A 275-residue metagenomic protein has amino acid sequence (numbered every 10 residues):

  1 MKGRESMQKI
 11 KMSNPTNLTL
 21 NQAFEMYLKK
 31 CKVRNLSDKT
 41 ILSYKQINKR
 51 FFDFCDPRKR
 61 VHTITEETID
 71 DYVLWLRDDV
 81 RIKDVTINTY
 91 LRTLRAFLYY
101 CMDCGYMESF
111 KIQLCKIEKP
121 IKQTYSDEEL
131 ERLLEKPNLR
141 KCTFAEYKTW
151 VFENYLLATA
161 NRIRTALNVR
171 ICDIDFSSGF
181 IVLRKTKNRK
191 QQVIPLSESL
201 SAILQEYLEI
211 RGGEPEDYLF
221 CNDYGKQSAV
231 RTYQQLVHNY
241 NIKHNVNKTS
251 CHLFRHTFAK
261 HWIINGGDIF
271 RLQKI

Functional and structural regions predicted by a protein language model:
M1-I275: Conserved catalytic core of the tyrosine transesterase superfamily
